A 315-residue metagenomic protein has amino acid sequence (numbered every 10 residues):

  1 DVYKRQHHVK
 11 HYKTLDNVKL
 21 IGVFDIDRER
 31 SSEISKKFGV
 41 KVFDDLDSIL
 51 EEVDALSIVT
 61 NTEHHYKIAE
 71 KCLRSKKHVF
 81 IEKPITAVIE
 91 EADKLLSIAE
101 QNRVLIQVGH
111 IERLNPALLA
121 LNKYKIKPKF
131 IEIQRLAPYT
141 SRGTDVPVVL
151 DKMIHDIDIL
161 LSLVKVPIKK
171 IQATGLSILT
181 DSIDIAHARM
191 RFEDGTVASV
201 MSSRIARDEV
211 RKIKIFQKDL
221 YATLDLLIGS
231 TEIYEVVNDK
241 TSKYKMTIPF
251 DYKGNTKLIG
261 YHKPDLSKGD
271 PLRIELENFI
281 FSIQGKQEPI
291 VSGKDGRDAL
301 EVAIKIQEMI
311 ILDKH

Functional and structural regions predicted by a protein language model:
V2-Y3: Short, small-residue-biased leader/transition segments that mark boundaries at the very start of proteins
H8, F38-L96: Beta-loop-alpha module in the N-terminal Rossmann-like domain of NAD(P)-dependent dehydrogenases, especially those
L15-I34: NAD(P)-binding Rossmann-fold cofactor-contacting core
V40, S75-K77, N102-L105, T196: A short helix->loop->beta-strand "cap" motif at the edges of active sites that frequently abuts
A55-S57, E193, I274-H315: C-terminal helix-rich "cap/oligomerization" subdomain common to oxidoreductases
E63, T86-G143: A contiguous active-site-proximal alpha/beta segment in oxidoreductase catalytic domains
G109-P116, Y139-K170, I183-D184, G296: Mid-domain beta-loop-alpha active-site segment that forms a flexible, acidic cofactor/metal-binding surface
I157-Y234, D265-K286: Contiguous beta-strand/loop segments that form the cofactor/metal-binding neighborhood of enzyme cores
